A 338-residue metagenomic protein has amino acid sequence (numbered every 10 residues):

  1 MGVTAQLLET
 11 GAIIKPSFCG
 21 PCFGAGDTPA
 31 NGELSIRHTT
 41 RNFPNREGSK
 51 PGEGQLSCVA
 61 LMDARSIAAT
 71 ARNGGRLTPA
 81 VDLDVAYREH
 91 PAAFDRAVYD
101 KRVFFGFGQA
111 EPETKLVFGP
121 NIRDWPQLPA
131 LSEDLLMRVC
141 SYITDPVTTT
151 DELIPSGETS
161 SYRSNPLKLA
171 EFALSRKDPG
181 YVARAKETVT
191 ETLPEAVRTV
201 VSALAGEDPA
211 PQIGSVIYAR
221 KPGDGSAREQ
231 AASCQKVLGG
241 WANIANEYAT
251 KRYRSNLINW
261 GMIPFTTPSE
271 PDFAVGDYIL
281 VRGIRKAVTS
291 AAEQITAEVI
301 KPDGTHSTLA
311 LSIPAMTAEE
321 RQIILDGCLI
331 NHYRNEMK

Functional and structural regions predicted by a protein language model:
M1-K338: Fe-S-dependent hydro-lyases/dehydratases of central metabolism
